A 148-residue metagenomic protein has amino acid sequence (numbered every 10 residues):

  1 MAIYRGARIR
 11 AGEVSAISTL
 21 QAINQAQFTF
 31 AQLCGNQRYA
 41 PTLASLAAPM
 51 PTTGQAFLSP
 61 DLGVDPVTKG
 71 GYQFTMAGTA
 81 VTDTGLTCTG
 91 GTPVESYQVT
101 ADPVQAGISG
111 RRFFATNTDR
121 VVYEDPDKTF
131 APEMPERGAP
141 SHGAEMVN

Functional and structural regions predicted by a protein language model:
M1-A31: Amphipathic alpha-helical segments typified by the pilin-like N-terminal helix that continues immediately C-terminal
Q25-R112, T116-D119, P126-K128, A139-N148: Extracellular/periplasmic head regions of type IV pilus-like filament subunits
A131-P135: A short local loop/turn or secondary-structure capping micro-motif enriched for an aromatic residue
